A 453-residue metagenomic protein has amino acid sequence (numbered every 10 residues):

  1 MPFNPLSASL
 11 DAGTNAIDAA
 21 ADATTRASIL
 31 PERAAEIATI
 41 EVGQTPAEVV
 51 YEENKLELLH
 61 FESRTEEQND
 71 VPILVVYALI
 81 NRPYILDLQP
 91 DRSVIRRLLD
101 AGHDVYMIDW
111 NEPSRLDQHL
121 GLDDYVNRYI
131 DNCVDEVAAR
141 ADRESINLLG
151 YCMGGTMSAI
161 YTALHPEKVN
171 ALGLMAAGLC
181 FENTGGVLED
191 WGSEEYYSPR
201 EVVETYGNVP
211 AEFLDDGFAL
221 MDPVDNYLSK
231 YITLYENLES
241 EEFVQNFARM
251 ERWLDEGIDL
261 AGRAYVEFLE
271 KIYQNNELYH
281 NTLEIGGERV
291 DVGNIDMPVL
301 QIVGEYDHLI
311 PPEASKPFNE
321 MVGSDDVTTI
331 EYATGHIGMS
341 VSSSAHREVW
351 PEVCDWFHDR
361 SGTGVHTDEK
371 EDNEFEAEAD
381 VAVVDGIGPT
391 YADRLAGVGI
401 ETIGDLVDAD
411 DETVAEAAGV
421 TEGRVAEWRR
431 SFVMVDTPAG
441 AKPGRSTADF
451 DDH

Functional and structural regions predicted by a protein language model:
M1-A16, A139, A159-R263: Alpha/beta-hydrolase-fold enzymes
E36, G43-S114: Short, surface-exposed "cap/lid" segments of acyl-processing enzymes
L120-R140: Alpha/beta-hydrolase active-site loop
L149-G154, S158: Gly/Ala-rich beta-loop-alpha elbow adjacent to hydrolase catalytic centers
I295, Q301-V303, D307: Short beta-strand/loop motif that positions the catalytic acidic residue of the alpha/beta-hydrolase fold
P311-E320: Short alpha-helix in the alpha/beta-hydrolase fold that links the catalytic acid
D325-D372: Catalytic active-site module of serine/aspartate enzymes centered on a nucleophile-bearing elbow/loop
